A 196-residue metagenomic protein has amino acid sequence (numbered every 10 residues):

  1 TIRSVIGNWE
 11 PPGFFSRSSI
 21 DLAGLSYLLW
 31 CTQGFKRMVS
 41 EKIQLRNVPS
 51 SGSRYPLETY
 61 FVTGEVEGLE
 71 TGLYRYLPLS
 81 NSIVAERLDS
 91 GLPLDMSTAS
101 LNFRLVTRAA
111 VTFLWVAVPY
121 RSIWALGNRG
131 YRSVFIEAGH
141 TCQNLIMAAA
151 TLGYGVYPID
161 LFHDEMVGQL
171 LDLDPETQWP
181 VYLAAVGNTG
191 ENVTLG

Functional and structural regions predicted by a protein language model:
T1-R108, T194-G196: N-terminal amphipathic, basic helical "cap/leader" segment at the start of enzyme domains
L28, T59, F113, P119-S122 (+1 more regions): Small-aliphatic-rich amphipathic alpha-helix that forms the alpha element of a beta-alpha
T32, K36-S40, A149, P175 (+1 more regions): A generic secondary-structure signal for well-formed alpha-helical elements
G64-V66, V118, T189: Solvent-exposed coil/turn segments that connect beta secondary-structure elements in extracytoplasmic/periplasmic
L73-R75, T112-L114, L183-A185: Conserved hydrophobic/aromatic beta-strand scaffold that supports enzyme active sites
P93-N102, R108-V111, W115-I123, A150: Cys-dependent condensing catalytic cores that perform Claisen condensation/acyl-transfer in fatty-acid/polyketide
V167-Y182: Short, electropositive alpha-helical surface patch
W179-G196: C-terminal helix-cap and adjacent tail motif
